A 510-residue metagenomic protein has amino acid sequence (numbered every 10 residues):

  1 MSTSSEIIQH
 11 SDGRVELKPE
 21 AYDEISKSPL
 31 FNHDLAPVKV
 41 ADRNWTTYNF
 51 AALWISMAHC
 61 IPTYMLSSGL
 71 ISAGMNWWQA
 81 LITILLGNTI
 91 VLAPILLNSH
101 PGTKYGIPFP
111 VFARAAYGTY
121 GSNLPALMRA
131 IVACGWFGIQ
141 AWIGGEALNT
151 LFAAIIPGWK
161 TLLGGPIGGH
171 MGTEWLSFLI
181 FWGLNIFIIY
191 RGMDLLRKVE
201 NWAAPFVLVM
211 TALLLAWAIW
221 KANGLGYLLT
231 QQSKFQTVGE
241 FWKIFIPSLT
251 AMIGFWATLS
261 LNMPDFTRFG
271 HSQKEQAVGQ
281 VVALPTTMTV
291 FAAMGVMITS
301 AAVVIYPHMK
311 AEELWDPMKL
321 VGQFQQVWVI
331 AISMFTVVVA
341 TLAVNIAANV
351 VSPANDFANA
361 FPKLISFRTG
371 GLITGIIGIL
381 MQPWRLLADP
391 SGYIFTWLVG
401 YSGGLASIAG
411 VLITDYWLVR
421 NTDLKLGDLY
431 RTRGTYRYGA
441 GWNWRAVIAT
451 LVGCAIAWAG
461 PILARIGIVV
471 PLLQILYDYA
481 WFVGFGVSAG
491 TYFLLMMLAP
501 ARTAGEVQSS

Functional and structural regions predicted by a protein language model:
S2-W77, L92, K221-L225, F235-P247 (+2 more regions): Membrane-interface "cap" regions at the ends of multi-pass membrane proteins
P37, I408-L494, G505-E506: C-terminal membrane-solvent junction of multi-pass transporters and transport-like membrane proteins
T47-Y64, S177-L184, Y190, A216-A222 (+3 more regions): Hydrophobic, membrane-embedded alpha-helices of multi-pass small-molecule transporters
H59-T63, L86-P94, M128-Q140, P205-K221 (+4 more regions): Selective recognition of specific alpha-helical transmembrane segments in multi-pass small-molecule
I84-Y117, R129-V132, W136-W142, A301-A302 (+2 more regions): Juxtamembrane transmembrane-helix boundary signature
A126, A153-Y190, P205-L214, S248-M263 (+2 more regions): Transmembrane alpha-helical segments of multi-pass small-molecule transport proteins
M128, I139, G145, L176-W220 (+2 more regions): Membrane-interface loop-to-helix entry segments
A141, G145-A154, F206-K234, F255 (+3 more regions): Hydrophobic alpha-helical segments and their helix-loop junctions in multi-pass secondary transporters
